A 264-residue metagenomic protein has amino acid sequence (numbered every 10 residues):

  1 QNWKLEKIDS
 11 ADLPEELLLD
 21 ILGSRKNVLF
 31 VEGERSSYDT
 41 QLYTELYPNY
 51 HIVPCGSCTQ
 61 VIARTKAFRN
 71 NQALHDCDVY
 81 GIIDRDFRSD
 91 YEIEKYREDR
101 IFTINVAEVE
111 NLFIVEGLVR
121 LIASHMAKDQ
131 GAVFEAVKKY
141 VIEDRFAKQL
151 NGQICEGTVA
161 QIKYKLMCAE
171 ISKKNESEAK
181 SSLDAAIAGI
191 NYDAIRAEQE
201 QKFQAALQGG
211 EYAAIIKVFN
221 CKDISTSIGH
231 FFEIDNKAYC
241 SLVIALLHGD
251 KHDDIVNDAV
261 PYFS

Functional and structural regions predicted by a protein language model:
Q1-F30, S37: C-terminal lobe/lid and adjacent interdomain/linker elements of RecA-like ASCE P-loop ATPase modules
N2-K7, V61-K66, N111-E116: Short, charged, surface-exposed secondary-structure boundary motifs
I21, L46, L112, A245-L246 (+1 more regions): Residues that form generic nucleotide/phosphate-binding pockets
R25-V109, A123-V133: Conserved helicase/translocase motor-coupling segment
Y43, Y47, F68-Q72, I154 (+3 more regions): Hydrophobic, Leu/Ile/Phe/Ala-enriched alpha-helical segments that form helix-helix packing faces
C55-C58, C77, C155, C168 (+2 more regions): Generic recognition of cysteine residues
D84, R88, K95-K202: Activity-critical C-terminal alpha-helical subdomain
L166-S264: Extended, basic/helix-rich recognition subdomains
